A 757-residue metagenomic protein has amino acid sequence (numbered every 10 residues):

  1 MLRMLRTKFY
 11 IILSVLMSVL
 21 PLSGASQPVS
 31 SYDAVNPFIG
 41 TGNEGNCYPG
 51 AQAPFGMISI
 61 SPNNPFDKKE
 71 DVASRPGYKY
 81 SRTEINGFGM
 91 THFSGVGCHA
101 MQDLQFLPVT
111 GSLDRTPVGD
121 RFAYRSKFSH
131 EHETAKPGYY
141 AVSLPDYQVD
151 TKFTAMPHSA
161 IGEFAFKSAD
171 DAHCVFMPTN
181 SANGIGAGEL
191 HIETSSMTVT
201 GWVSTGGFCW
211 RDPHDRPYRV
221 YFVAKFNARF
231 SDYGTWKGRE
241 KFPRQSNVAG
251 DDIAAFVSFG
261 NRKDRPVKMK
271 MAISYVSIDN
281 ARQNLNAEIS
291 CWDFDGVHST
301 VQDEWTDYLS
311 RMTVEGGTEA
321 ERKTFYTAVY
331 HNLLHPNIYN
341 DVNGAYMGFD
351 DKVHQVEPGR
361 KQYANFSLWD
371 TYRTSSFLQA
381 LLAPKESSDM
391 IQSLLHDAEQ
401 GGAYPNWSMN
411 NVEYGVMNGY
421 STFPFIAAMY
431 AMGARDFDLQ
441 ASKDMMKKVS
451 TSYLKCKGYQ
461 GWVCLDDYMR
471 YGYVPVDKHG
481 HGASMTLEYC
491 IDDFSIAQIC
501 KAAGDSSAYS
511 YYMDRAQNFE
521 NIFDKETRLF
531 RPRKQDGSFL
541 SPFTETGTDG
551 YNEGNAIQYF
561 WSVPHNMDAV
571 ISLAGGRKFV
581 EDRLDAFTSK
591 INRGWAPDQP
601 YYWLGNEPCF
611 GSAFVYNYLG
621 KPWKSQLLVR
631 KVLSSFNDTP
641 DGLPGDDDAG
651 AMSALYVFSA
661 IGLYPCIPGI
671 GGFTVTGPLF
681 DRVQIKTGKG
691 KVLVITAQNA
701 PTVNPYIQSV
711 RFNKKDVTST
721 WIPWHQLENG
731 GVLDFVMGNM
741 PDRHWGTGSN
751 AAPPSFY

Functional and structural regions predicted by a protein language model:
M1-P28: Bacterial Sec-dependent N-terminal signal peptides
Q27-S376, A380-P424, Y430-L487, S495-N521 (+9 more regions): Accessory carbohydrate-recognition regions in carbohydrate-active enzymes
D492: ATP-dependent phospho-/nucleotidyl transfer catalytic cores
